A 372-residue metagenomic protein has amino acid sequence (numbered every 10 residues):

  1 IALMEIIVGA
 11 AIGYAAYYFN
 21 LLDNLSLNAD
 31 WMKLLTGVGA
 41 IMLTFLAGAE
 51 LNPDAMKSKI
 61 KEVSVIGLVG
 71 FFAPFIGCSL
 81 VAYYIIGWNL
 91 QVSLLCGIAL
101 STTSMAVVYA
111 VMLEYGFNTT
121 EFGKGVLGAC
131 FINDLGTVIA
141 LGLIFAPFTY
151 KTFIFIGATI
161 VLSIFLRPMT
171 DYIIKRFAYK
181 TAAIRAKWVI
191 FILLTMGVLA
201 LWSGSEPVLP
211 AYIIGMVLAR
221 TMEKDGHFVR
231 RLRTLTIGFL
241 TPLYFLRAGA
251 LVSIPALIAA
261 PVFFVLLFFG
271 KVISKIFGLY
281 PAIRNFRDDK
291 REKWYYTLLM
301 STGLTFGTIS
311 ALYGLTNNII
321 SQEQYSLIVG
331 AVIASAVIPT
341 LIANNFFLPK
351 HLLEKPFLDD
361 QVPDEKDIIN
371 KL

Functional and structural regions predicted by a protein language model:
I1-L372: Transmembrane helical cores of multi-pass secondary ion antiporters/exchangers
